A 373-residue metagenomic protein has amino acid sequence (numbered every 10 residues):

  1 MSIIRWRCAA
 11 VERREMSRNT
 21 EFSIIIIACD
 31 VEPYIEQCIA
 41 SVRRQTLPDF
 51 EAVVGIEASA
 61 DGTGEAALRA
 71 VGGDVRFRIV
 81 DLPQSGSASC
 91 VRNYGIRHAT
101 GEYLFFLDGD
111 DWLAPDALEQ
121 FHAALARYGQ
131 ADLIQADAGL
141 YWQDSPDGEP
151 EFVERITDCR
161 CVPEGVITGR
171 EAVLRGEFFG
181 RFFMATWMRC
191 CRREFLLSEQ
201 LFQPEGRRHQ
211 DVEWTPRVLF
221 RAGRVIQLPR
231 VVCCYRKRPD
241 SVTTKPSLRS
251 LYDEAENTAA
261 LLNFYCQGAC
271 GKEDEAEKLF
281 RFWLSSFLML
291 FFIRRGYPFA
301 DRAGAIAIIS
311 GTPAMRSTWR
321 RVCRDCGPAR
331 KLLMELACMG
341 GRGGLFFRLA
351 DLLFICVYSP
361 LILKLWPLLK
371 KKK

Functional and structural regions predicted by a protein language model:
T20-S23, E51, E213: Cell-envelope/extracellular polymer assembly enzymes that use nucleotide-activated donors
D30-R44: Short, well-formed alpha-helical segments that are part of the catalytic scaffolds of diverse glycosyltransferases
I56-A66, Q84, L113: A conserved acidic beta->alpha catalytic loop
L82-A99, W112: Glycine-rich, basic loop-to-helix element that forms the pyrophosphate-binding segment of sugar-nucleotide handling
L104: Short aromatic/hydrophobic "clamp" motif used to bind/position activated sugar donors
G109-Q227, C233-S247, C270: Donor-binding/catalytic cores of nucleotide-activated saccharide and glycerol-phosphate transferases/polymerases
R230-R238, K245-G271, S286-W319: Catalytic core of nucleotide-sugar-dependent glycosyltransferases
G296-K373: Membrane-interface aromatic/basic loop that binds lipid-linked glycans or pyrophosphate carriers, typified by
